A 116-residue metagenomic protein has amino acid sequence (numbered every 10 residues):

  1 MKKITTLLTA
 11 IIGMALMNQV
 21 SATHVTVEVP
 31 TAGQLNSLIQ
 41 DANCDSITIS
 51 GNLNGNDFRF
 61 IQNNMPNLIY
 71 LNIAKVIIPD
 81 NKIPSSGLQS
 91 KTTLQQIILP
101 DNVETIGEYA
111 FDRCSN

Functional and structural regions predicted by a protein language model:
M1-H24: Bacterial Sec-dependent N-terminal signal peptides
L8-I11, L94, G107: Serine/threonine-rich, low-complexity intrinsically disordered segments
Q19-L38: Boundary/junction segments of secreted and surface-exposed precursor proteins
V25-V29, D45-L53, N67-N81, T92-T105 (+1 more regions): Structural signature of tandem-repeat unit edges
A32, G55-F58: Structural motif corresponding to alpha-helix initiation and N-cap regions
S37-D45, N64-P66: Flexible, charged surface loops at secondary-structure boundaries
R59-M65, N81-S90: Extracellular beta-strand-rich solenoid/capping regions of secreted or surface-exposed proteins that bind or remodel
S86-G87, G107-D112: Consensus positions within tandem repeat domains that build extended binding/scaffold surfaces
